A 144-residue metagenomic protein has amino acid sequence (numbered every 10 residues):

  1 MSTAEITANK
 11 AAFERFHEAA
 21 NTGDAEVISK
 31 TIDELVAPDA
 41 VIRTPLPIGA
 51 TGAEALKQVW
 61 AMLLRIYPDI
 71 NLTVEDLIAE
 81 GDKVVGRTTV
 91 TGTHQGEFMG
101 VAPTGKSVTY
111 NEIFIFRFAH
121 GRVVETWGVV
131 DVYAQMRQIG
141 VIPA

Functional and structural regions predicted by a protein language model:
M1-A144: C-terminal and inter-domain tail/linker signature
